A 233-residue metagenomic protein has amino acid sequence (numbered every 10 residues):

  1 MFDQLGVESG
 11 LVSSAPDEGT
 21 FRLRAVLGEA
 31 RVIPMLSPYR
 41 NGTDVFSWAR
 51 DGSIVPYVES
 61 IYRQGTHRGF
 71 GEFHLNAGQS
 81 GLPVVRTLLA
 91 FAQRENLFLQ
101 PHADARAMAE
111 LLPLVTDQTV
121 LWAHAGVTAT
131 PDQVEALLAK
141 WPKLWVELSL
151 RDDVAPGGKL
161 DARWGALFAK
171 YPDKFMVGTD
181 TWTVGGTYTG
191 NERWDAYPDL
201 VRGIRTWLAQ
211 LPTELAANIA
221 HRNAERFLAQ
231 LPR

Functional and structural regions predicted by a protein language model:
M1, T20-L23, I54-I61, V84-L88 (+4 more regions): A general structural detector for well-ordered alpha-helical segments in enzyme core domains, enriched
M1-S9, S13-S14, E18, D173 (+1 more regions): Mid-to-C-terminal alpha-helical segments outside catalytic/metal-binding sites
F2, G10, P34, F70 (+6 more regions): Divalent metal-coordination and catalytic microenvironments
A15, L75, A125-G126, A224: Flexible loop residues that form catalytic and substrate-binding hotspots at small-molecule/glycan-binding clefts
D17-Q100, W145, L150-V154: Active-site gating/metal-coordination segments in enzymes
A30-I33, W141-W145, G185, N191-R205: Active-site gating loops and adjacent loop-to-helix segments of metal-dependent hydrolytic enzymes
L36, L82-G186: Catalytic pocket-lining loop regions of alpha/beta-barrel enzymes, especially the amidohydrolase/enolase/GH5 lineages
G42-R50, A155-L160, G186-A196: Short, flexible/disordered intra-domain loops and linkers
